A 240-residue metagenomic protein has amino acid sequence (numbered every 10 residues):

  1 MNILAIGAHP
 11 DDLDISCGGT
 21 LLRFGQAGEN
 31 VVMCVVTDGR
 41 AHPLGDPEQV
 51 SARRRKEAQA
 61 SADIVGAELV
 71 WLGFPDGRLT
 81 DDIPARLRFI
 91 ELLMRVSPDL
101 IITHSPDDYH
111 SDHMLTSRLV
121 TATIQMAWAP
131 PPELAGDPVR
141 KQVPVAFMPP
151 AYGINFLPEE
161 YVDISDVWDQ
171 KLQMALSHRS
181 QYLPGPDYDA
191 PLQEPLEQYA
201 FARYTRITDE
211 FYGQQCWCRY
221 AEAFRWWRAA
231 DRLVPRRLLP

Functional and structural regions predicted by a protein language model:
M1-L4, G45, D81-P240: Metal-dependent de-N-acetylase/amidase catalytic core
M1-V96, R225-W226, D231, P235-R237: Active-site rim/loop-helix segments in enzyme catalytic domains that contact anionic ligands
